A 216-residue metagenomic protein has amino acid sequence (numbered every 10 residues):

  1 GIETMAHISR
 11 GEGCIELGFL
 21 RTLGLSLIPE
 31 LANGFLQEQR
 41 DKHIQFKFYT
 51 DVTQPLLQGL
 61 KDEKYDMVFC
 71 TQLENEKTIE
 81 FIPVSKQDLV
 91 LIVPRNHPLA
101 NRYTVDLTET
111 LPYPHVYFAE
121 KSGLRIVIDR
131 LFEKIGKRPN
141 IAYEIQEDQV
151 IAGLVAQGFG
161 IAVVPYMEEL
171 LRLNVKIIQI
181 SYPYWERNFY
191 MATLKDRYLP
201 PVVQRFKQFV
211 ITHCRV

Functional and structural regions predicted by a protein language model:
G1-G18, L36-E38, E74-I82, N101-T104 (+1 more regions): Short helix-loop hinge/linker segments at domain boundaries
S9, E76-H115: Flexible hinge/capping segments at coil-to-helix
E12-E76, E144-I145: Central regulatory/effector-binding core of bacterial HTH transcription factors
E16-G18, L89, V105-L124, C214: Short loop->beta-strand "edge-of-pocket" segments that line small-molecule binding or catalytic clefts across diverse
L27, I177-V216: A late-sequence structural motif
V52-L57, K61-K64, C70-T71, K121-I178: Hydrophobic hinge/microswitch elements
E80-V90, A162-Y166, L173-N188: Short beta-strand->loop
A100, Y113-I135, L199-K207: Secondary-structure junction motif
